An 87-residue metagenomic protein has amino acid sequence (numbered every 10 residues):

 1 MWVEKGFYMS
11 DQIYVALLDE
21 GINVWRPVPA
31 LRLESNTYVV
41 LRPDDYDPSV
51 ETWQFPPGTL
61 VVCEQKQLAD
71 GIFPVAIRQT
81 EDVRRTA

Functional and structural regions predicted by a protein language model:
W2-A87: Mixed-charge, low-complexity intrinsically disordered regions
